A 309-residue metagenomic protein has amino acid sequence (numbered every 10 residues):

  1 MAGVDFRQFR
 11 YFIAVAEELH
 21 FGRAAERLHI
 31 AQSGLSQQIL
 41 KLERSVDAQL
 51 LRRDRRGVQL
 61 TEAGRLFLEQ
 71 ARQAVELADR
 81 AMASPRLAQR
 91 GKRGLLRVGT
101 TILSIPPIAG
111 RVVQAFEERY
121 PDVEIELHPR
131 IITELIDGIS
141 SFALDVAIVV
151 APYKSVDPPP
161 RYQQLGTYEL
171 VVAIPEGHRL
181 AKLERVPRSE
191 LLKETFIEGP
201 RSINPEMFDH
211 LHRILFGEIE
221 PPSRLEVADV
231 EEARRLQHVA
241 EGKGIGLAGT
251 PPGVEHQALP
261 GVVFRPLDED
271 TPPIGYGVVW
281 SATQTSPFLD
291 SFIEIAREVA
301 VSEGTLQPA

Functional and structural regions predicted by a protein language model:
M1-Q38, D54, F67: N-terminal short secondary-structure element
E43-L60, R65: A short LG(V/I)-centered, amphipathic sequence patch enriched for acidic residue(s) preceding the LG motif
R93-S155: Central regulatory/effector-binding core of bacterial HTH transcription factors
P107, E184-R188, E194-I219, T250 (+3 more regions): Secondary-structure junction motif
I108, V262-L306: A late-sequence structural motif
I131-L144, V150, P200-V263: Hydrophobic hinge/microswitch elements
V156-Q163, Y168, A233-T283: Beta-alpha-beta core module
R161-L170, I174-F196, S281, D290: Flexible hinge/capping segments at coil-to-helix
